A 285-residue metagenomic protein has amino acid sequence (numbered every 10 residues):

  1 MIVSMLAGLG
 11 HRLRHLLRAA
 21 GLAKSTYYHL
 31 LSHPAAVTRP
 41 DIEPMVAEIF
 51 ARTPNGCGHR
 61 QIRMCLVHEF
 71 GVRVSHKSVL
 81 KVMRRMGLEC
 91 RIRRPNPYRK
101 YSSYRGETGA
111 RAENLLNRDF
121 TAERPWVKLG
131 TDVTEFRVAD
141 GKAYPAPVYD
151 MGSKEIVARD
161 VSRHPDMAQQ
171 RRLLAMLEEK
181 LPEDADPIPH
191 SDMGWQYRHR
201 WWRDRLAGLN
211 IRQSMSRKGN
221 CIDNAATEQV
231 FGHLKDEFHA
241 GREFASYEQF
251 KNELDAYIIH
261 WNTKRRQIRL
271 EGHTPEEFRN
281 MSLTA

Functional and structural regions predicted by a protein language model:
M1-H11, A47-R52: Short, amphipathic alpha-helical "recognition" segments used to contact nucleic acids or chromatin
L9-L13, V138-Y144: Short, flexible loop/turn motifs enriched in small residues
L16-L17, Y27, V46, I62 (+15 more regions): Mobile genetic element proteins and their domesticated derivatives, centered on retroelements and DNA transposons
L22-R124, N220, T274-T284: Basic, flexible linker segments flanking DNA-binding modules in nucleic acid-interacting mobile-element proteins
S102, S191-M193, H199-W201, M215-K235 (+2 more regions): RNase H-like two-metal-ion nuclease catalytic core shared by retroviral integrases and related mobile-element nucleases
V127-F136: Two-metal-ion RNase H-like nuclease active-site motif
R137, G141, R159-E183: Active-site beta-loop-alpha junctions of metal-dependent nucleic acid enzymes, especially the RNase H-like/DDE
A207-I211, H233-A285: C-terminal domain-tail junction helix/linker
